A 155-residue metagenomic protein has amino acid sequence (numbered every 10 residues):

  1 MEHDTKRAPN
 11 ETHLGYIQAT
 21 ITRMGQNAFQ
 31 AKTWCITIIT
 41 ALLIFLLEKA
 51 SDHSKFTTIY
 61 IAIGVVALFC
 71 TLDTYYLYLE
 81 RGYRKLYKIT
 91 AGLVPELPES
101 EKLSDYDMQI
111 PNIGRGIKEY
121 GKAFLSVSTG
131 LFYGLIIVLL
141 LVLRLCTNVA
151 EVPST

Functional and structural regions predicted by a protein language model:
M1-F45: Cytosolic-side membrane-entry/anchor segment at the start of a transmembrane helix
N10-T20, G92-A123: Short membrane-interface loop/juxtamembrane segments of multi-pass integral membrane proteins
N27, T58-P111: Inner-leaflet juxtamembrane helices
Q30, K55, I59, S126-G130: Hydrophobic, aromatic-rich alpha-helical transmembrane segments and their membrane-interface anchor motifs
I38, Y60-L68, L135-L139: Lipid-exposed faces of alpha-helical membrane segments in multi-pass integral membrane proteins
F45-S51, L145-N148: Structural signal for the C-terminal ends of transmembrane alpha-helices and the immediately following loop
D52-G64, S154-T155: Hydrophobic alpha-helical transmembrane segments
S104-T155: A hydrophobic membrane-anchoring alpha-helix module
